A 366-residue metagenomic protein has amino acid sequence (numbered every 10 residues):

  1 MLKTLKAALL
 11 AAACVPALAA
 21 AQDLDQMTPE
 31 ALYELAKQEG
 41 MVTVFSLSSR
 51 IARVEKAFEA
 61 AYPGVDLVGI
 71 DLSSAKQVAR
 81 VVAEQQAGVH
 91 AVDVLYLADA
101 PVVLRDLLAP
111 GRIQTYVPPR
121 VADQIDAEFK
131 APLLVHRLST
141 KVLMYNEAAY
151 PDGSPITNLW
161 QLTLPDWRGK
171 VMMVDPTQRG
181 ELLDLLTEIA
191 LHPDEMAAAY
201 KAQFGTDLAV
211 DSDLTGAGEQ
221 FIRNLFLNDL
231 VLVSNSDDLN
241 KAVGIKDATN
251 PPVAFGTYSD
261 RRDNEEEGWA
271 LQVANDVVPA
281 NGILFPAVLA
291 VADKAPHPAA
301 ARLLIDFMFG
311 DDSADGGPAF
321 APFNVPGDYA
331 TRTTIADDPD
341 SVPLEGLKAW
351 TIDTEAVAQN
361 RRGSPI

Functional and structural regions predicted by a protein language model:
M1-A20: Gram-negative bacterial Sec-dependent N-terminal signal peptides
A21-M27, R112: Cleaved targeting-peptide boundary
Q26-K37, L47-D66, E265: Short, polar/charged alpha-helical segment
F45-K56, V68-V82, H90-G244: Extracytoplasmic ligand-binding site segments that recognize negatively charged/polar headgroups
P101-D106, P251-Q272: A ligand-binding cleft/hinge motif common to bilobed small-molecule-binding domains
I113-R120, A131-V135, W160-T163, P252 (+2 more regions): Short beta-strand->loop
I125-D126, R137-K141, G216, F221-L225 (+1 more regions): Periplasmic-binding protein-like
G282-V357: Mature extracytoplasmic/periplasmic domains
